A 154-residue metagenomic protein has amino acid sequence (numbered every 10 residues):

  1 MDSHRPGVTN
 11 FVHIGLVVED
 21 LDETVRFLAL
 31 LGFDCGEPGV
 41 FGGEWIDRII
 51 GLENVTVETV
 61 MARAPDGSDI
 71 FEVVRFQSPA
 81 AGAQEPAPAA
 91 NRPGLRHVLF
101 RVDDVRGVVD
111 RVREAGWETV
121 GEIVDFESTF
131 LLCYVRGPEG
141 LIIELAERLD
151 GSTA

Functional and structural regions predicted by a protein language model:
M1-R26, L31-E37, G94-F100, L149-A154: N-terminal beta-strand motif that seeds the catalytic metal site of vicinal oxygen chelate
N10-E19, V60-Q77, Q84-R111, L131-R136 (+1 more regions): Vicinal oxygen chelate
V17-S68, E114, C133-R136: Core segments of cupin and vicinal oxygen chelate
D34-W45, G121-V124, E147-T153: Conserved catalytic-core motifs of GNAT/GCN5-like acyltransferases
G43-R48, A80-P86, T153-A154: A short, acidic/glycine-rich surface segment
L52-N54, V124-E127: Short loop/turn motifs at secondary-structure junctions and domain boundaries
R75-P79, E147-R148: Acetyl-CoA-dependent GNAT
